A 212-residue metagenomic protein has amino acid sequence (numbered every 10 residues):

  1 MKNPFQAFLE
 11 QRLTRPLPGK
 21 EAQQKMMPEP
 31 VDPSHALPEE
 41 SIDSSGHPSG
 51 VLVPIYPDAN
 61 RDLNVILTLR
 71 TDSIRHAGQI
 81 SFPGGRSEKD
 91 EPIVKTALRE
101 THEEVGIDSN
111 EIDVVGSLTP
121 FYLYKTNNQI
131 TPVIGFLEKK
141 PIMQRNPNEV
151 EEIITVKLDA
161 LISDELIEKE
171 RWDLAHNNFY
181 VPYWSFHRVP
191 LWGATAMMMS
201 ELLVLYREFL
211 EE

Functional and structural regions predicted by a protein language model:
M1-S81, R86-E103, I107-S117, F121-K140 (+1 more regions): N-terminal leader/linker segments that precede catalytic domains of diphosphate-processing enzymes
R145-H187: NUDIX/MutT-family hydrolases
